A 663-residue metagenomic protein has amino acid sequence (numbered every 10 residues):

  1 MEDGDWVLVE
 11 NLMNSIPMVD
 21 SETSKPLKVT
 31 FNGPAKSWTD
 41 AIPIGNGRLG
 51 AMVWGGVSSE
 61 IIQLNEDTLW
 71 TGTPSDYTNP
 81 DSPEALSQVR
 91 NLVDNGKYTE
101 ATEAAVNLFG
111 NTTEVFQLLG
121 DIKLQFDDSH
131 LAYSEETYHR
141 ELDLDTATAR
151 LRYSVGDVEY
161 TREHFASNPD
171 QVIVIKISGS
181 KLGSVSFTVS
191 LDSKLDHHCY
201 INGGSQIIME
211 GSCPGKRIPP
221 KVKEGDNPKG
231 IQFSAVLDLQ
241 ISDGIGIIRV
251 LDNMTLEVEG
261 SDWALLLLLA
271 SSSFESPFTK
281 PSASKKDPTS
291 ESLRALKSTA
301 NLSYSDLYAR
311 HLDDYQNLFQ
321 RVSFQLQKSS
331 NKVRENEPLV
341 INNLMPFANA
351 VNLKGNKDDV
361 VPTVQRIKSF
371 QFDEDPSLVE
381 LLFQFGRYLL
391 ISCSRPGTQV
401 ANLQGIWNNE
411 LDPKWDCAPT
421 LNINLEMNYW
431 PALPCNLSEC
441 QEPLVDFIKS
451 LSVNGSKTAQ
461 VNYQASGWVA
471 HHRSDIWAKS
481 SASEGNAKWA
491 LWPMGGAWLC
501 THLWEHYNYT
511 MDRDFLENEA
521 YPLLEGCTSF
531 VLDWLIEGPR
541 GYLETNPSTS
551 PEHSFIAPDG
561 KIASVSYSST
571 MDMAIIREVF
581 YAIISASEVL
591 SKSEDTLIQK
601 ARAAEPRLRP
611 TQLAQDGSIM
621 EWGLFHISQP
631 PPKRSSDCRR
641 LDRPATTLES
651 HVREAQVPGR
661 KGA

Functional and structural regions predicted by a protein language model:
W6-A487, E505-Y507, E525-T528, Y542-L543 (+1 more regions): Aromatic-residue-lined binding/catalytic grooves and analogous aromatic/hydrophobic interfacial grooves in multimeric
A147, G495-H502, C527, I575 (+2 more regions): Amphipathic, well-ordered alpha-helical segments in soluble domains
D373-E380, N422, A497, D514 (+2 more regions): Soluble non-cytosolic domains of exported or imported proteins
N424, W492-H506, E519-D533: Extended, hydrophobic alpha-helical segments in both membrane/secreted and soluble proteins
A490, D512-F515, K633: Short, contiguous acidic/charged loop-to-helix segments that flank catalytic cores in large enzymes
D512, Y521, P539-Y542: Loop/turn elements at helix/coil->beta-strand transitions in domains of secreted/extracellular proteins
G526-A586: Acidic/histidine-rich catalytic neighborhood
